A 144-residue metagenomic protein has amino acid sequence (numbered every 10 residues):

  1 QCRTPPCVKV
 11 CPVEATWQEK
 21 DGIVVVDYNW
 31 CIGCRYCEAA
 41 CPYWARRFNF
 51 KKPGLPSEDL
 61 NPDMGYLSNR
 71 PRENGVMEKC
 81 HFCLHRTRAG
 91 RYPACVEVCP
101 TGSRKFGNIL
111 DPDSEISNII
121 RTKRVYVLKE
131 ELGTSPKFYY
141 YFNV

Functional and structural regions predicted by a protein language model:
Q1-V144: Non-ligating segments of multi-cofactor redox enzymes
